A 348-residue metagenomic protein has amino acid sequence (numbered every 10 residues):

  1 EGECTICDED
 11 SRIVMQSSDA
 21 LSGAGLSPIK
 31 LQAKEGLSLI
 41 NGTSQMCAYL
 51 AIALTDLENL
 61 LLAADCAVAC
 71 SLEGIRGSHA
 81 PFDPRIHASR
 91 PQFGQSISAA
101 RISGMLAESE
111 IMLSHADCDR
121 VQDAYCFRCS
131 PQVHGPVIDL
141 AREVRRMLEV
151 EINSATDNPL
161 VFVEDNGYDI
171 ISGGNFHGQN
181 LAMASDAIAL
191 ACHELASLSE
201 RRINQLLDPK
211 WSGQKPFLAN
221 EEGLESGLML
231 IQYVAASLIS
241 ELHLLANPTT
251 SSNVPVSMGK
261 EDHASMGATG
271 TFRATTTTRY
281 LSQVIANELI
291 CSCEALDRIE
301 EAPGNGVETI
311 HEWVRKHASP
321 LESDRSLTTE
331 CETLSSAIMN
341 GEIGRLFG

Functional and structural regions predicted by a protein language model:
E1-G348: C-terminal auxiliary extensions adjacent to catalytic cores
